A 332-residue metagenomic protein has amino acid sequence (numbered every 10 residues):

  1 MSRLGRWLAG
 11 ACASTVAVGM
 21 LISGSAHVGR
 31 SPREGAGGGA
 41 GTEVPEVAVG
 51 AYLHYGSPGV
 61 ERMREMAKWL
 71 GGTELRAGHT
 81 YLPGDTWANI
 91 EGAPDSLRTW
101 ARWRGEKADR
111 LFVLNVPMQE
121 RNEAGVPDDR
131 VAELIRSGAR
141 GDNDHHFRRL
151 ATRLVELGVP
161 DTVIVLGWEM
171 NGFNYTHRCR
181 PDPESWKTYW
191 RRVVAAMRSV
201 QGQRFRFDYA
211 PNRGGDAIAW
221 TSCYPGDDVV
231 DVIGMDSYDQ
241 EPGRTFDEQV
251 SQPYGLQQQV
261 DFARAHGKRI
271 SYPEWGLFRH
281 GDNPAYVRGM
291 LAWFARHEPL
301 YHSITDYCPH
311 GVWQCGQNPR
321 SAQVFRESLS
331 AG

Functional and structural regions predicted by a protein language model:
M1-G29: Secretory targeting and sorting signals
G29-E91: Boundary/entry segment of secreted carbohydrate-active catalytic domains
E43-G59, R269-G332: Substrate-binding cleft of secreted/luminal carbohydrate-active enzymes
M63-R64, R213-D228, G281-M290: Distinct, well-ordered alpha-helical segments
R64-L75, P94-L114, R121, R149-V159 (+3 more regions): Acidic (Asp/Glu)-rich catalytic clusters
W87-Y209, R320-S328: Substrate-binding cleft of extracellular glycoside hydrolase catalytic domains
S96-L111, N115-P117, P225-H280: Glycoside hydrolase catalytic-domain groove-lining segments
G167, W190, V194-A219, K268-G281 (+1 more regions): Aromatic-lined carbohydrate-recognition surfaces of secreted/lumenal glycan-active proteins
